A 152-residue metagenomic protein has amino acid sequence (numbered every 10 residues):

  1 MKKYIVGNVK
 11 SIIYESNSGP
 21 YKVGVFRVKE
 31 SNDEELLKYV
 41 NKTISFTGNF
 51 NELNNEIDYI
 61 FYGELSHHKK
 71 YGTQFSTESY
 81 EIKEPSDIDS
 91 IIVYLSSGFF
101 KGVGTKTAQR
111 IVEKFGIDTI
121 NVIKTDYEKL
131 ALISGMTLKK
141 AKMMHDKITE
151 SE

Functional and structural regions predicted by a protein language model:
M1-V6: Short coil-to-beta-strand transition motifs
Y14-K29: Short aromatic-glycine-enriched beta-strand elements
E15, E34, K69-Y71: Residue-level signal for secondary-structure boundary sites
S16, N51-L53: Generic marker of residues within folded, mature protein domains
Y21-G24, Y39-N41, S45-T47, N54-E152: Accessory alpha-helical DNA-binding modules that contact the DNA backbone or grooves
N32-K38: Basic, polyanion-binding surface patches
